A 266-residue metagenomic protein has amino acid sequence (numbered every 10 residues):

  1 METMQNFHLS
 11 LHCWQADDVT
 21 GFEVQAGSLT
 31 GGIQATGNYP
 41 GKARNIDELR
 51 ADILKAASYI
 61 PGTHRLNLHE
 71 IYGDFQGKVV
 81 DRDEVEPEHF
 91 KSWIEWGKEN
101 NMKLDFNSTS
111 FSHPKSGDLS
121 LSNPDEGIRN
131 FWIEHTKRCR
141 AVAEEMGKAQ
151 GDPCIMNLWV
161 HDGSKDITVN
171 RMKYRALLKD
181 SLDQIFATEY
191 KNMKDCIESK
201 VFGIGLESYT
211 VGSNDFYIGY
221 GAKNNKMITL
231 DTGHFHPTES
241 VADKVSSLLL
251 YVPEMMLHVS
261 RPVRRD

Functional and structural regions predicted by a protein language model:
M1-P124, F131, R140-V142, D152 (+5 more regions): Alpha/beta catalytic barrel-like cores
E23-Q25, G77-R82, S116-S120, H135 (+5 more regions): General "foldedness" signal
L49-A57, P87-I94, T136-E144, R175-F186 (+2 more regions): Generic structural signal for well-ordered alpha-helices, preferentially at hydrophobic/aromatic core positions
Y72, D162, V201: Residue-level signal for short, function-critical loop segments
P87, S122-K137, T168, M172-K179 (+1 more regions): Short, amphipathic alpha-helical segments
S108-S120, Q150-V169, K173, E198: Active-site-proximal loop/short-helix segments that contain or immediately flank catalytic acid/base residue(s)
W132, T136-R140, K226-M227, D231: Contiguous hydrophobic segments
M146-A149, K165-D266: Acidic/histidine-rich catalytic cores of soluble enzymes
